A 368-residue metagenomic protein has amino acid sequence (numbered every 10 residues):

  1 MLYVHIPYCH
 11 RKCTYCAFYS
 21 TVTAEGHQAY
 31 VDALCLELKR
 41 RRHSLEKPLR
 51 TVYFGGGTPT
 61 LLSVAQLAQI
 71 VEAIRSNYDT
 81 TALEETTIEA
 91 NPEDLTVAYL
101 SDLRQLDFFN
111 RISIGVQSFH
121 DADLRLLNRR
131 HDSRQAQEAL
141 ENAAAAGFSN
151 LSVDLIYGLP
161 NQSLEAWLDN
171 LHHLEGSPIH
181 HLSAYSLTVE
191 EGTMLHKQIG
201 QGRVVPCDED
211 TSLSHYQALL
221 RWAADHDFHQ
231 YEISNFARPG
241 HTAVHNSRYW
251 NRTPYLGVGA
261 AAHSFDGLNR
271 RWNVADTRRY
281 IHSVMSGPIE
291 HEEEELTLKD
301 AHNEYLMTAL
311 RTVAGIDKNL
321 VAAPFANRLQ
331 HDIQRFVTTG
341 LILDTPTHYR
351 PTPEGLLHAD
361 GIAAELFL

Functional and structural regions predicted by a protein language model:
M1, S20-H43, K47-P324: C-terminal scaffold of the Radical SAM
V4: Conserved N-terminal Rossmann-fold NAD(P)-binding element of oxidoreductases
P7-F18: Local cysteine-cluster metal-coordination motifs and their immediate loop/turn environment, predominantly Fe-S cluster
A323-T338: Short amphipathic alpha-helical interaction segments
V337-T347: A short, conserved structural fragment
H348-T352: Minor-groove-contacting beta-hairpin "wing" of winged helix-turn-helix DNA-binding domains
E354-L368: Short, amphipathic alpha-helical interaction segments positioned at domain boundaries
